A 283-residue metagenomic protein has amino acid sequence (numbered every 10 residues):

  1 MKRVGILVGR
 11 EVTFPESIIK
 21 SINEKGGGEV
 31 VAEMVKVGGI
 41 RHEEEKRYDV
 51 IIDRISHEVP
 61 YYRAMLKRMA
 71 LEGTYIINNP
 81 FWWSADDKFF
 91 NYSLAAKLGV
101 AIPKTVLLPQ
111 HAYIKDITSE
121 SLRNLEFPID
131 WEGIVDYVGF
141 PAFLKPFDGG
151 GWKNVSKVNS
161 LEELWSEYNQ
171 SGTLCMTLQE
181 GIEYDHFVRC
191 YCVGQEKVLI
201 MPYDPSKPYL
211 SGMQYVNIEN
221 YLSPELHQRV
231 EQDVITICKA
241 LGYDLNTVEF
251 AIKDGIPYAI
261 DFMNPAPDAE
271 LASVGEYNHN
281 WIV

Functional and structural regions predicted by a protein language model:
K2-V8, A70-G73, F81-F187, V216-N220 (+2 more regions): Active-site nucleotide/adenylate-binding loops and adjacent lid/helix of ATP-dependent enzymes
G9-S121: Conserved N-proximal alpha/beta basic substrate-recognition cap immediately N-terminal to, or forming the N-lobe
E11-V12, H57-E58, W83, D148-G150 (+4 more regions): Short, solvent-exposed loop/turn segments at secondary-structure junctions
A142, L199, N246, Y258-D261: Protein kinase-like catalytic core scaffold
Q170-L174, E180-H186, Y191-M213: Catalytic core of tubulin tyrosine ligase-like
K207-Y215, A269-E276: A short, polar/charged loop-to-alpha-helix boundary motif
L210-Y258: A long amphipathic alpha-helix within ATP-dependent nucleotide-binding catalytic cores
K253-V283: C-terminal active-site "lid" helix and adjoining low-complexity regulatory extension at the edge of ATP-using catalytic
